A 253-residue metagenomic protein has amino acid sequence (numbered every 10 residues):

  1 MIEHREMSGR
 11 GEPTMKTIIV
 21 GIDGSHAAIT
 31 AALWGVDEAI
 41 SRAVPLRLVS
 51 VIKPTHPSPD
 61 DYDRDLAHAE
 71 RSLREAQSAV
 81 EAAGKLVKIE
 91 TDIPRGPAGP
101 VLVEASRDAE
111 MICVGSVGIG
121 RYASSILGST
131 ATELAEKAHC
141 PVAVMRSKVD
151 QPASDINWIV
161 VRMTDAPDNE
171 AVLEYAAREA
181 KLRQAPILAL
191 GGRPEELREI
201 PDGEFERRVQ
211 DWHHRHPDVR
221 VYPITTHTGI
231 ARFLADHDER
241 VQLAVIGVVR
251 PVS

Functional and structural regions predicted by a protein language model:
M1-M7, A32, D37-S41, G99 (+2 more regions): Gly/Ser-rich helix-loop-strand patches that form or flank binding pockets for ribonucleotide-derived cofactors
E3-D61, N157-I200, V209, H213-I224 (+1 more regions): Small/aliphatic-rich secondary-structure junction motif
P45, D61-D63, R71-R74, E81-L86: Low-complexity, intrinsically disordered terminal regions of eukaryotic RNA-associated proteins
D63-Q77, E199-V209: Short, surface-exposed alpha-helical segments at coil->helix boundaries
V80-V87, W212-D218: Short helix-capping segments at alpha-helix termini
I89-T91, P223: Rossmann-fold cofactor-recognition segment
I93-P100, T226-A231: Charged docking surfaces used in two-component/phosphorelay signaling
E206-Q210, H227-D238: A short, acidic, amphipathic alpha-helical segment used as a generic capping/interface helix at domain edges
